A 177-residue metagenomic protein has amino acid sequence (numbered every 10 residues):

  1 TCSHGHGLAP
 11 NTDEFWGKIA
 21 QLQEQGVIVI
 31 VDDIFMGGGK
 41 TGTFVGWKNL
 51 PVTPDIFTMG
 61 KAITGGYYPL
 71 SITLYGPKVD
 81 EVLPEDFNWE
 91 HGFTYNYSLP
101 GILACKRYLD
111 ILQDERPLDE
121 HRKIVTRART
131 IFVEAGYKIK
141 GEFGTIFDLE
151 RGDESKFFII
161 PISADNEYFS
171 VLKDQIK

Functional and structural regions predicted by a protein language model:
T1-K177: Conserved N-terminal phosphate-binding loop of PLP-dependent enzymes in the Aspartate aminotransferase
